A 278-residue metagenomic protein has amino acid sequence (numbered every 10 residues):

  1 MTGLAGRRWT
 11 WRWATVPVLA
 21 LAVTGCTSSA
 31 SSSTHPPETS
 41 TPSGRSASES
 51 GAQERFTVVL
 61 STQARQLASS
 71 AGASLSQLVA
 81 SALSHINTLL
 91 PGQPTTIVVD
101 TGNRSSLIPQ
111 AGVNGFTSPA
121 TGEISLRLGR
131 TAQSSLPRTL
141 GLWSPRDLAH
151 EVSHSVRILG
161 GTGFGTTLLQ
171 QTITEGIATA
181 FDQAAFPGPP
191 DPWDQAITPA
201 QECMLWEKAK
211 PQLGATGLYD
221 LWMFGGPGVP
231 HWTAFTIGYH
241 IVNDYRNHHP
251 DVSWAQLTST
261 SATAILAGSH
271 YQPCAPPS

Functional and structural regions predicted by a protein language model:
M1-A14: Bacterial N-terminal signal peptides that target proteins for export
A22-G25: C-terminal motif of bacterial Sec signal peptides marking the signal peptidase cleavage site
T27-S50: Short, low-complexity, disordered segments immediately C-terminal to signal peptides in bacterial exported proteins
S74-I124: Auxiliary, metal-adjacent structural segments of Zn-dependent hydrolase domains
R130-D147, L169: Short pre-active-site segment immediately N-terminal to the catalytic Zn-binding motif
R146-L159, T179: Active-site recognition of the HExxH zinc-binding catalytic motif
L168-W206: Post-HExxH zinc-binding segment in Zn-dependent metallohydrolases
Q212-S278: Pan-zinc metallopeptidase signature
